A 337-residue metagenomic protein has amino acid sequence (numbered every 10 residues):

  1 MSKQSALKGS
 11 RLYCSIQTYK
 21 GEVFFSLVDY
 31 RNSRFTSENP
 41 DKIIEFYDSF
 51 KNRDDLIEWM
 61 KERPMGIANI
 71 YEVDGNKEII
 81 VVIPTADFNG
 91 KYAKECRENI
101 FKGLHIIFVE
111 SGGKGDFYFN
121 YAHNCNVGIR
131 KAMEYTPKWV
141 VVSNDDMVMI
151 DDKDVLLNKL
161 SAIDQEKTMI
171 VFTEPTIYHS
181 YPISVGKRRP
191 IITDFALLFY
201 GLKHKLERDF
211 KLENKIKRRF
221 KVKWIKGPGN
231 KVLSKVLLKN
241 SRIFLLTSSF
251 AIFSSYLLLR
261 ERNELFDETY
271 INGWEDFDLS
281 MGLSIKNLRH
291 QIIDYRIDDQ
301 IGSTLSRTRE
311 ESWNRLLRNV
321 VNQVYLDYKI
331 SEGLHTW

Functional and structural regions predicted by a protein language model:
K3, L7-G66, N240-S241, L245-S248 (+1 more regions): C-terminal catalytic/acceptor-binding lobe
N52-V73, T85-L104: Short, well-formed alpha-helical segments that are part of the catalytic scaffolds of diverse glycosyltransferases
K77-I83, H105-F108: Hydrophobic targeting segments
H123-W139: Active-site nucleotide-sugar/metal-binding loop of Leloir-type enzymes
P137-V148: Short beta-strand-to-loop acidic/aromatic patch adjacent to the donor-nucleotide binding site
D151-P175: Conserved donor-nucleotide/metal-binding helix-loop-beta segment in metal-dependent transferases, i.e., the alpha-helix
M169-R189: Short beta-strand-to-loop element that shapes/binds the nucleotide-sugar donor at the catalytic cleft/hinge
K211-S255: A recurrent flexible, glycine/aromatic-enriched loop bordering the glycosyltransferase active site that acts as
